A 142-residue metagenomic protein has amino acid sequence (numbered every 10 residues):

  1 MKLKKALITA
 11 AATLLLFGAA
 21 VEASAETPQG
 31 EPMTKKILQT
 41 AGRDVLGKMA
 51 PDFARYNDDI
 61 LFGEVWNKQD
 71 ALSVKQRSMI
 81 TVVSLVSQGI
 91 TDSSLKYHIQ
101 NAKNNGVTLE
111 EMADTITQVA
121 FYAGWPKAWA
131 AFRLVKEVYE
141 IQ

Functional and structural regions predicted by a protein language model:
M1-A10: Bacterial N-terminal signal peptides that target proteins for export
T9-L16, V21-K75, N104, A128-Q142: Acidic, glycine/proline-rich low-complexity segments that act as flexible tails and inter-domain linkers
R55-D59, G89-L95: Short acidic alpha-helix initiation/capping motifs at coil-to-helix transition points, especially at protein N-termini
V74-S78, E110, A123: Aromatic- and histidine-enriched alpha-helix N-cap/loop-to-helix transition segments that scaffold the rims
Q76-L85, L95, T115-I116: Short, structured motif recognition centered on aromatic/hydrophobic residues
S84-T91, A123-G124: Short alpha-helix boundary/capping elements
T91-A113, A128-Y139: Extended intrinsically disordered, low-complexity coil regions enriched in Ser, Thr, Gly, Ala and often Pro
Q118-A120, G124-W129: Substrate/cofactor-recognition hotspot
